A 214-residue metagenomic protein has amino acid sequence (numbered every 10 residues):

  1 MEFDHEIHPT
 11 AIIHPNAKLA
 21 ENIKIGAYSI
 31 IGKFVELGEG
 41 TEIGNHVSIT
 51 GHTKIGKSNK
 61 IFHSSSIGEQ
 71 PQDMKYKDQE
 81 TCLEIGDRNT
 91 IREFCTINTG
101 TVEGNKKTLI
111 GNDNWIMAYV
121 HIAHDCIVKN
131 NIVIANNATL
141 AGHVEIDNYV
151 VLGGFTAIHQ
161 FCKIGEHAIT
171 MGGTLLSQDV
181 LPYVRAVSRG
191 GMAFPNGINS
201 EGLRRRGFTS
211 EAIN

Functional and structural regions predicted by a protein language model:
M1-E6, I12, K18, E42-N130 (+1 more regions): Glycine-rich hexapeptide-repeat left-handed beta-helix
N22: A glycine-/small-residue-rich N-terminal strand-loop-strand element that serves as the cofactor-binding glycine loop
G26: Basic, Lys/Arg-rich alpha-helical nucleic-acid-recognition elements, primarily the DNA-binding modules of transcription
